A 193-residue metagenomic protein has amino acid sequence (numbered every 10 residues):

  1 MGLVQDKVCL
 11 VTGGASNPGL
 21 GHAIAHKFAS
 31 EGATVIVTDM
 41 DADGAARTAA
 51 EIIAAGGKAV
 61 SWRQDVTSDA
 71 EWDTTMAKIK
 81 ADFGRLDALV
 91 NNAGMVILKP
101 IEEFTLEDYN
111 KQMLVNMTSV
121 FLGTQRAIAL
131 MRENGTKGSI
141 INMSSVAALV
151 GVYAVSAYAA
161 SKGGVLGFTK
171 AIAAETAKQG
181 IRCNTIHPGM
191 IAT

Functional and structural regions predicted by a protein language model:
G2-I36: Canonical Rossmann dinucleotide-binding motif of NAD(H)/NADP(H)-dependent dehydrogenases/reductases, specifically
A42-D43, R63-T74, L106: The beta1-alpha1 cofactor-binding region of Rossmann-like NAD(H)/NADP(H)-dependent oxidoreductases
P100-I101, D108-N110: Substrate-binding pocket helix/loop in short-chain dehydrogenase/reductase
E102, V150-S156, K178-Q179: Active-site loop immediately N-terminal to the catalytic Tyr-X3-Lys motif of short-chain dehydrogenase/reductase
T124, S161, T169: Active-site helix of classical SDR
A129, A174-K178: Alpha-helical segment proximal to the catalytic Tyr-Lys
S145: Residue(s) in the substrate-gating loop at a strand-loop-helix junction that position the organic substrate next
